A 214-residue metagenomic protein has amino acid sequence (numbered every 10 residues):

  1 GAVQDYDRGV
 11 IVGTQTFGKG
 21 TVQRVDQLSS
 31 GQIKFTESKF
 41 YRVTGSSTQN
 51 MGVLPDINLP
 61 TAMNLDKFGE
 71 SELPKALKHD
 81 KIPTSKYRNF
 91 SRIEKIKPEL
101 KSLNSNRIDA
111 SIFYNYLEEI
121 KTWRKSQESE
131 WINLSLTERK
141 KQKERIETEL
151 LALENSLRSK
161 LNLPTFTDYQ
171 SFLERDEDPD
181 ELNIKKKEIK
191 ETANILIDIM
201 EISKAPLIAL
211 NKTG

Functional and structural regions predicted by a protein language model:
G1-I82: Conserved acidic, small-residue-rich alpha-beta core segments centered on
T48-K212: Conserved functional hotspot residues or short segments at active or partner-binding sites across diverse domains
